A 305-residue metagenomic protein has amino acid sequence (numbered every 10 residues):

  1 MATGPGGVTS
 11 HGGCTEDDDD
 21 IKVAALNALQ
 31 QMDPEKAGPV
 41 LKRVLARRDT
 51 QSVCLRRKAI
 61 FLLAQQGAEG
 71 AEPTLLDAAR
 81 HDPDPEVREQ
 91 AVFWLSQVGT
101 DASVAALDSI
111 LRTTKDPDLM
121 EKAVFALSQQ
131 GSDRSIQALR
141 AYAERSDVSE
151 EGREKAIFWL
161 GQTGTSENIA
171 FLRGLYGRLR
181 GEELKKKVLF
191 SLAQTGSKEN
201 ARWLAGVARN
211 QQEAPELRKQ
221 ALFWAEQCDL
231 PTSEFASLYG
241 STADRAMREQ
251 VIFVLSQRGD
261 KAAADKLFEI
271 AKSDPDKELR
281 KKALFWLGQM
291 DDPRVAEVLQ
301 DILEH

Functional and structural regions predicted by a protein language model:
M1-G12, P34-R47, A68-R80, T100-T113 (+7 more regions): Amphipathic alpha-helical scaffolding segments comprising HEAT/armadillo-like alpha-solenoid repeats
M1-L29, D33-R43, C54-L55, T74 (+6 more regions): Short linear regulatory motifs and low-complexity interaction segments
D19-D20, T50-C54, E69, D84-E86 (+8 more regions): Alpha-helix N-cap/helix-start positions at coil->helix boundaries
L29, D33, L63, G67 (+13 more regions): Alpha-solenoid repeat junctions
L76, D84-Q90, W94-V98, D108 (+1 more regions): A generic tandem-repeat structural signature
A236-G240, R245, Q250-I252: Alpha-helical adaptor scaffolds
E249-M290: Ankyrin-repeat and related helical/solenoid repeat scaffolds used for protein-protein interactions
